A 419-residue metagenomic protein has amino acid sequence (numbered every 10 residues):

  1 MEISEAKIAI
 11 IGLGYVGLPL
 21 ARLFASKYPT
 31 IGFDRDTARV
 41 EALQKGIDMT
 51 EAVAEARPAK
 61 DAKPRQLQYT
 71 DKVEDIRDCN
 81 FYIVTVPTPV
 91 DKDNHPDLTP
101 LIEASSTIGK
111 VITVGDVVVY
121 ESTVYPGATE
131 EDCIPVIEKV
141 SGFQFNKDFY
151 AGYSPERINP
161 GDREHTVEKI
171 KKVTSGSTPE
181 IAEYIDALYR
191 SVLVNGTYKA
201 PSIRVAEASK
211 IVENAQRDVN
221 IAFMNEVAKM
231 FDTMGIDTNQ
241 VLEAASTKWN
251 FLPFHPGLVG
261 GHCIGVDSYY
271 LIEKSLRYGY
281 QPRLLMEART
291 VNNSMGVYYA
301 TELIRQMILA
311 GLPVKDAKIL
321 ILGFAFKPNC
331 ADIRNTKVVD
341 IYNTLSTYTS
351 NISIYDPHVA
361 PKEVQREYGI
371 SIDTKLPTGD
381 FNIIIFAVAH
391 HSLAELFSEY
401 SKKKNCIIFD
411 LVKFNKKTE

Functional and structural regions predicted by a protein language model:
M1-E419: Structural/interface elements that position substrates and couple domains in central-metabolism enzymes
